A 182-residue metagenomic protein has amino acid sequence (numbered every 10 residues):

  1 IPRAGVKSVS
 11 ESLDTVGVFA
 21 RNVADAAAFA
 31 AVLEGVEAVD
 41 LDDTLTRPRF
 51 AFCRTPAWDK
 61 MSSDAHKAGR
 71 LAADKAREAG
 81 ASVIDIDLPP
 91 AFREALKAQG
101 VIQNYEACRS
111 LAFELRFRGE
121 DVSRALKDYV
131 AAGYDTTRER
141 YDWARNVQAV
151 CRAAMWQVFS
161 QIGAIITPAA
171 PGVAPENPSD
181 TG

Functional and structural regions predicted by a protein language model:
I1-R47: Fold-level recognition of mixed alpha/beta catalytic cores in primary-metabolism enzymes, strongest
I1-T15, C53-T55, N104, T167-G182: Short glycine/serine-rich loop/turn segments
T15, V32-A98, Y134-D135: Gly/Ser-rich, acidic/histidine-flanked active-site/gating loops
A24-A31, R70, C108-A112: Predominant activation on well-ordered alpha-helical scaffold segments within soluble catalytic domains
L33, A125, T136-G182: Glycine-rich, small-residue loops and helix-cap segments that act as flexible hinges at active-site edges
R47-R49, V101-W156: Short helix-loop capping/hinge segments that flank enzyme active sites or metal/cofactor-binding pockets
S63-A65, A95-N104, E176-T181: Short glycine/threonine-rich loop-to-helix capping motif typified by GTGT followed within a few residues by an Asp-Pro
S63-D87, A112-F117, Y141, R145-I162: Acyltransferase
